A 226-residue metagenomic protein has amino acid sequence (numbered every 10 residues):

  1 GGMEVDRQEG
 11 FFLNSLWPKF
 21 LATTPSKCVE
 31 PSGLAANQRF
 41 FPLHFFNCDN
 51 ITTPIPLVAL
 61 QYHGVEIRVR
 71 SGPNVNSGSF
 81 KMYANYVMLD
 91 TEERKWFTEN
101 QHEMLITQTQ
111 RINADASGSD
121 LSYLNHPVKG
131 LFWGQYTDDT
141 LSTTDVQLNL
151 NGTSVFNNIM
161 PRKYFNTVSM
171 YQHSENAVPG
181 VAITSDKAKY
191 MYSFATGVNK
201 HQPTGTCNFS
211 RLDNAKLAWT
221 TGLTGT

Functional and structural regions predicted by a protein language model:
G1-T226: Short, low-complexity Pro/Thr/Gly
